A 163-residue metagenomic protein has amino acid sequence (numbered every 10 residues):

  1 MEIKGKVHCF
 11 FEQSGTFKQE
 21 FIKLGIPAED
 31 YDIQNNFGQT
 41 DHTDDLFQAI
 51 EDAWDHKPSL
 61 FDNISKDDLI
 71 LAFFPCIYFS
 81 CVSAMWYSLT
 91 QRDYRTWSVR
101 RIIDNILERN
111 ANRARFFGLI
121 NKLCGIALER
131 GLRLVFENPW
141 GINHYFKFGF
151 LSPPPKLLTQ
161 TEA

Functional and structural regions predicted by a protein language model:
M1-A163: Conserved active-site and SAM-binding loop architecture of S-adenosyl-L-methionine-dependent nucleic-acid
